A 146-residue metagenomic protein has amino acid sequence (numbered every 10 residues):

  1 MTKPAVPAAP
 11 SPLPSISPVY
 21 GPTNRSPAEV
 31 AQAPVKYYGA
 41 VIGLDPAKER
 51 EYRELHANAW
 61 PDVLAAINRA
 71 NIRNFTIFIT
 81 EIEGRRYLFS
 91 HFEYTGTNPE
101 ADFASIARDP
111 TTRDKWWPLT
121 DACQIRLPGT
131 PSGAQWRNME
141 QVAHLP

Functional and structural regions predicted by a protein language model:
T2-E29, T80, D114-P146: Glycine-rich beta-strand-turn "strand-cap" elements at beta-sheet edges
V30-Y37: Short, flexible turn/loop "capping" segments at secondary-structure junctions
Y37-G43: Active-site-flanking beta-strand signature of metal-NTP-handling nucleotidyl enzymes and homologous cyclase-like
G43, H91-E93: Short hydrophobic/aromatic beta-strand micro-patches that form the beta-sheet surface supporting nucleotide- or nucleic
K48-R73: Short amphipathic alpha-helical segments
A66, A70-R73, E93-N138: An amphipathic, aromatic/His-enriched active-site/gating alpha helix that lines ligand/cofactor pockets
I72-T80: A short glycine-rich, hydrophobically flanked beta-strand micro-motif that places a catalytic Asp/Glu for divalent metal
E83-R86: Short acidic/glycine-enriched loop/turn segments that link adjacent beta-strands
